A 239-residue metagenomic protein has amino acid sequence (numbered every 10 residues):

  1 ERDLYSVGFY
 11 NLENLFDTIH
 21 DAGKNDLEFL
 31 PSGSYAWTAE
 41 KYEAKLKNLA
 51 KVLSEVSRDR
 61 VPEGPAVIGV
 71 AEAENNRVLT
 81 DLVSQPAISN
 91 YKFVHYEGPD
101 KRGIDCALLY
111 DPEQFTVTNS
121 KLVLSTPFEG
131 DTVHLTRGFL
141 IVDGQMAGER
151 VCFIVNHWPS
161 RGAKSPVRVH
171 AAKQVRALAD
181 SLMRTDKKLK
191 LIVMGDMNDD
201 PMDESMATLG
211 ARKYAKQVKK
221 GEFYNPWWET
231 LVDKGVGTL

Functional and structural regions predicted by a protein language model:
E1-I104, K173: N-terminal, active-site-proximal structural segment of metallo-dependent hydrolase catalytic domains
S6-N14, S34, N119-K121, R150-S160: Active-site-proximal beta-strand elements of phosphoester/diester hydrolases
P31-Y42, G64-V70, H95-Y96, F128-E129 (+4 more regions): Second-shell loop/turn segments in exported
S54-R58, N75-I88, Q114, D180-K187 (+2 more regions): Sec-exported extracytoplasmic/periplasmic mature domains
V67, A73-R150: Structured beta-strand-rich core segments of catalytic domains in phosphoester-bond hydrolases
N75-R77, K101-G103, R161, N198-E204: Active-site environment of divalent metal-dependent phosphoester hydrolases
A171-L239: Metal-dependent phosphoesterases centered on the DNase I-like endonuclease/exonuclease/phosphatase
